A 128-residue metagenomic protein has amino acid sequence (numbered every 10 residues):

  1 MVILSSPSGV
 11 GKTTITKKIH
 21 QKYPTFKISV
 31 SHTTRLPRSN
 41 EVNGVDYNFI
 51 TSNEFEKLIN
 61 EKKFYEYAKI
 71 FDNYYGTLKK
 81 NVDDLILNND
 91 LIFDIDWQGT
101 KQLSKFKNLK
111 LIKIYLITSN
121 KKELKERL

Functional and structural regions predicted by a protein language model:
M1-I3: Extreme N-terminal starter segment of soluble prokaryotic enzymes
S5-P7: P-loop (Walker A) phosphate-binding loop of NTP-binding proteins
V10: ATP-binding Walker
T13: Walker A/P-loop
T16-K17: The feature captures the helix immediately C-terminal to the Walker
Q21-V30: Post-Walker A helix-loop "phosphate-sensing" segment adjacent to the P-loop in P-loop NTPases
T33-L91, W97-Q98: ATP-dependent small-molecule kinase phosphotransfer cores that center on conserved nucleotide phosphate-binding segments
L91-D96, F106-L128: Conserved phosphate-donor/acceptor-positioning beta-strand/loop module used by diverse small-molecule
